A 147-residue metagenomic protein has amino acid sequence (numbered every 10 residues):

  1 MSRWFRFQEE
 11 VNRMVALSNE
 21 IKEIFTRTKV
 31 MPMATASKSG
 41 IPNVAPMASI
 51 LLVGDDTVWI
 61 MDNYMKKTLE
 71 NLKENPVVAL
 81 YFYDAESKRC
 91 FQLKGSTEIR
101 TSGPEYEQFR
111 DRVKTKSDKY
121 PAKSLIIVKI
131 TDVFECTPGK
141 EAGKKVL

Functional and structural regions predicted by a protein language model:
S2-L147: Binding-site signature for planar aromatic cofactors or substrates
